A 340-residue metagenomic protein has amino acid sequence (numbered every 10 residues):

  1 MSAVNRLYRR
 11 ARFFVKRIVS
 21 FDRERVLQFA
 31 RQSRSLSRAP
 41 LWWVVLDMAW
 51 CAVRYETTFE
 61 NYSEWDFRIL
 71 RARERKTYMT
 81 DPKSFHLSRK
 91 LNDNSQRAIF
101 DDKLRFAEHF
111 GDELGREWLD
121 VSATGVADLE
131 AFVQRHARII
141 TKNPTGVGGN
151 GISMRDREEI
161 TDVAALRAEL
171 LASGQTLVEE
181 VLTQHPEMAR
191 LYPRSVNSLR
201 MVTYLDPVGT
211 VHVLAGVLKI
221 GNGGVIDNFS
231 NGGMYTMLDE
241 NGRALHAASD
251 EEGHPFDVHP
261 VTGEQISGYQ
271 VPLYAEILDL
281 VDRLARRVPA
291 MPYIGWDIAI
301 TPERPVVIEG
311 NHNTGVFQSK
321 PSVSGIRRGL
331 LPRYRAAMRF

Functional and structural regions predicted by a protein language model:
F13-A131, V147, V281: Conserved N-proximal alpha/beta basic substrate-recognition cap immediately N-terminal to, or forming the N-lobe
H86-L199, Y204-P207: Active-site nucleotide/adenylate-binding loops and adjacent lid/helix of ATP-dependent enzymes
L129, E187-R190, D282-A285, I294-W296: Generic recognition of flexible, low-complexity loop/linker segments
I139, H212-L214, V306-I308: Protein kinase-like catalytic core scaffold
T145, E180-L182, T203-L205, I220 (+2 more regions): Short, flexible loop/turn elements at secondary-structure junctions
G149-I152, E187, H212, G224-I226 (+1 more regions): Short helix/loop capping segments that flank catalytic or ligand/cofactor-binding pockets
Y192, V196-D279: ATP-dependent carboxylate/phosphate-activation module, predominantly the ATP-grasp catalytic core and closely related
D257-D282, R286-Y293, I300-F340: C-terminal active-site "lid" helix and adjoining low-complexity regulatory extension at the edge of ATP-using catalytic
